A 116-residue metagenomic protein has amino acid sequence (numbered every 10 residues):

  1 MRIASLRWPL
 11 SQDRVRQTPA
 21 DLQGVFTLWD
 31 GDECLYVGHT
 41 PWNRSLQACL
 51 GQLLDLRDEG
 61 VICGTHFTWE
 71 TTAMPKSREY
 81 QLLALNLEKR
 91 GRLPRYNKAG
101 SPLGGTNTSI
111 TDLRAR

Functional and structural regions predicted by a protein language model:
M1-L35, H39-R116: Boundary/linker segments flanking structured domains
